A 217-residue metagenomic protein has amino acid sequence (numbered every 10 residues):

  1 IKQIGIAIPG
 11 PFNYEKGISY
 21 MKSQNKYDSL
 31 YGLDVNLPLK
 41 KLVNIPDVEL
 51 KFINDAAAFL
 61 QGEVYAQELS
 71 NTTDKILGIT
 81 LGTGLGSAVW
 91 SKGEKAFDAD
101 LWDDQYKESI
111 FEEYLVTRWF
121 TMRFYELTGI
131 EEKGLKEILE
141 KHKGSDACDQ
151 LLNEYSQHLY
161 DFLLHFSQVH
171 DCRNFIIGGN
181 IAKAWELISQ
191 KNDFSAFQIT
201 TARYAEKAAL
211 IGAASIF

Functional and structural regions predicted by a protein language model:
I1-G5, F12-I18, L39-V48, V64-L77 (+2 more regions): ATP-binding/phosphotransfer module of carbohydrate and carboxylate kinases, centering on a glycine-rich
E15-M21, A88-W90, D98: Amphipathic coiled-coil signal-relay and dimerization helices
G17-G32: A charged helix-plus-loop insertion that forms the helical arch/lid used to bind and gate nucleic-acid substrates
E49-D55: General beta-strand structural signal in soluble alpha/beta enzymes
D55-F59, E206: Short acidic loop-to-helix transition motifs that present clustered carboxylates
A57, G84, I181-A182: Catalytic metal-binding/acid-base residues of hydrolase active sites
A58-V64, G86-V89, G212: Adenylate-forming
G78-T80, L85-S91: Short beta-strand scaffold segments in enzyme catalytic cores
